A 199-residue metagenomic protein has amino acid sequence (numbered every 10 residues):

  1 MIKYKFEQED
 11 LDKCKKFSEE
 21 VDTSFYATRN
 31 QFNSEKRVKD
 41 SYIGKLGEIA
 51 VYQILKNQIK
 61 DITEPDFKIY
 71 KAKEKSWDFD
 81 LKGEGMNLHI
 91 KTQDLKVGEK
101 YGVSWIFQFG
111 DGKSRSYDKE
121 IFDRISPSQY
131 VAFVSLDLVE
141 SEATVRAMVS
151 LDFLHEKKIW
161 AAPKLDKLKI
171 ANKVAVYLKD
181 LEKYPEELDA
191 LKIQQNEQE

Functional and structural regions predicted by a protein language model:
M1-E84, K91-E199: Nucleic-acid endonuclease domains
